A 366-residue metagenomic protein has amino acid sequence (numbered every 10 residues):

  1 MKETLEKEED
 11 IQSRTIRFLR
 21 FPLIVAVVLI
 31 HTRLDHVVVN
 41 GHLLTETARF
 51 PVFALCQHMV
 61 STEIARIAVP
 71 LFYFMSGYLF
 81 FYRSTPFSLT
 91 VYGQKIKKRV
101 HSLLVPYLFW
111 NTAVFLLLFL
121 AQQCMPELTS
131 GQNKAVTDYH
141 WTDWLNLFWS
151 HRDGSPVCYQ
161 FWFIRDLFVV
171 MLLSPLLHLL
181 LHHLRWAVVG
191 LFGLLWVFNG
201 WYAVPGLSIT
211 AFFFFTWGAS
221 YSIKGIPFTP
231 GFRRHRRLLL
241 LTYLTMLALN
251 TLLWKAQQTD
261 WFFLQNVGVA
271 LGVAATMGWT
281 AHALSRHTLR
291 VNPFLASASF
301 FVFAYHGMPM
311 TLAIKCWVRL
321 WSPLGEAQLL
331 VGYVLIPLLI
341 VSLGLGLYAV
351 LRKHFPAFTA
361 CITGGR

Functional and structural regions predicted by a protein language model:
M1-F192, L324-R366: Membrane-cytosol interface segments of multi-pass membrane proteins, especially ER/Golgi lipid-handling enzymes
T4-L5, I226-S299, M308-T311, C316 (+1 more regions): Alpha-helical transmembrane segments and terminal signal-anchor/GPI-anchor hydrophobic tails, characterized by long
Q12-S13, T85-Q94, L176-W186, I223-R236 (+3 more regions): Membrane-interface helix-boundary motifs at transmembrane edges
V25, L29-T32, G190-A203, L241-K255 (+1 more regions): Aromatic-anchored segments of alpha-helical transmembrane domains
A26-L29, L71-Y73, F214, Y221 (+3 more regions): Hydrophobic residues within membrane-embedded alpha-helical segments of Major Facilitator Superfamily
Q57-P70, H151-D166, F198-T216, T251-A275: Interfacial loop-to-helix transition and helix-capping segments at the boundaries of transmembrane helices
S76-F80, V169, L173-L177, F214-I226 (+2 more regions): Transmembrane alpha-helical segments
L173-L181, R185-I226: Loop-centered beta-sheet repeat module
